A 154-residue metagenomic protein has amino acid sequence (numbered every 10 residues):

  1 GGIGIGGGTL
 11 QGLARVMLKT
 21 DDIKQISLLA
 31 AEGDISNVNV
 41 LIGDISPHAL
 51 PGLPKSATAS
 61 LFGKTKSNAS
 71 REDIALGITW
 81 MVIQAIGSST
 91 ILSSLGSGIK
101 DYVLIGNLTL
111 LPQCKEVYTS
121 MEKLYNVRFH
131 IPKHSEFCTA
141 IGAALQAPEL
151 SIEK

Functional and structural regions predicted by a protein language model:
G1-G43, P47: Glycine-rich phosphate-binding loop plus the immediately following alpha-helix
T9-R15, F129-K154: Glycine-rich phosphate-binding/hydrolytic loop that grips phosphoryl groups
G12-V16, Q25, V40, A85 (+3 more regions): Alpha-helical scaffold segments in soluble metabolic enzymes
V16-T20, L29-G33, H48, T65 (+6 more regions): Change "in soluble alpha/beta enzymes" to "in soluble alpha/beta proteins
P51-D101, E136: Adenine-nucleotide phosphate-binding core of ATP-dependent small-molecule kinases
S56-K66, P112-Y125: Acidic-glycine-rich active-site phosphate/pyrophosphate-binding loop
A69-D73, E122-F129: Glycine/charged-rich beta-loop-alpha catalytic/anionic-binding loops adjacent to active sites
L92-M121, S135-E136: Glycine-rich phosphate-binding loops at beta-strand->alpha-helix junctions
